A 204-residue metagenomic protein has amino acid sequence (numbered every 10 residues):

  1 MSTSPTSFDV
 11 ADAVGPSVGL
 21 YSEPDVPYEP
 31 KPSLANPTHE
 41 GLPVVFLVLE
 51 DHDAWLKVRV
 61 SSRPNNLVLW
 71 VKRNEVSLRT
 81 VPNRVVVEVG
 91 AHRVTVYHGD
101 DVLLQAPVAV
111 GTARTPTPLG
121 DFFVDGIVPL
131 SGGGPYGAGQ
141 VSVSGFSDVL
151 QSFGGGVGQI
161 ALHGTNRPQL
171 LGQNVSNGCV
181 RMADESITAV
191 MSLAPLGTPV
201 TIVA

Functional and structural regions predicted by a protein language model:
M1-F8, V60-V87: Boundary regions of SH3-family modules and the immediately adjacent low-complexity/disordered segments in eukaryotic
M1-L47: Beta-loop motif signature
A13-S17, P43, D53-W55, N66 (+7 more regions): Extracytoplasmic
T38-N74: SH3/SH3-like beta-barrel superfamily modules
S62, E75-N83, T112, T117-F123 (+2 more regions): Exported/periplasmic cell-wall-interacting domains
V94: Gly/Thr-rich phosphate-binding beta-strand-loop-beta motif of the actin/hexokinase/Hsp70
Y97-D100: Short acidic-glycine loop/turn motifs at beta-strand connectors
Q105-P107: Residue-level detector of high-confidence beta-strand sites
